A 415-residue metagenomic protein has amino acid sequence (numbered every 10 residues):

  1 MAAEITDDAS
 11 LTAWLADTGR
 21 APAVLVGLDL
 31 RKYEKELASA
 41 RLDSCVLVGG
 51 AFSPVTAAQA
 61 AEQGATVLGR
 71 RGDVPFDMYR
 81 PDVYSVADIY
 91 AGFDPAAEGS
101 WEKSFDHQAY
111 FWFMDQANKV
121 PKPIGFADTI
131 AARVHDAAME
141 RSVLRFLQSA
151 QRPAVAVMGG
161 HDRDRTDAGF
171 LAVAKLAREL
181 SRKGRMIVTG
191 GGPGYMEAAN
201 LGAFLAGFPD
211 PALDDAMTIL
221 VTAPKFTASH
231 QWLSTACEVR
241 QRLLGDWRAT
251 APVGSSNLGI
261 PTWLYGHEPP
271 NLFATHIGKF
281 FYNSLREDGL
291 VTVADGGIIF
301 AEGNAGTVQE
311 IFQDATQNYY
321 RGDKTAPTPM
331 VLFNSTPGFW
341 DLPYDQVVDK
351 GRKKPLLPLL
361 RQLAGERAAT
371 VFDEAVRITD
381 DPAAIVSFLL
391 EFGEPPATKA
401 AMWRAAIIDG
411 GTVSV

Functional and structural regions predicted by a protein language model:
A2-A132: N-terminal accessory interaction module
S10-L15, G19-S44, G50-A51, V67-G69 (+1 more regions): Acidic/glycine-enriched connector segments
F52-P54, D162-D164, V188-E197, G303-T307: Gly/Ser/Thr-rich loops at beta-strand to alpha-helix junctions that form or flank small-molecule/cofactor-binding
A60-V67, V173-L176, Q313-N318, V347-D349: Short, solvent-exposed amphipathic alpha-helical segments in soluble enzyme and RNA/protein-processing domains
Q108-K175: Glycine/serine-rich phosphate-binding loop and adjoining beta1-alpha1 elements at the start of nucleotide-handling
R152-V157, A168-A216: N-terminal active-site beta-alpha-beta segment that forms phosphate/nucleotide-binding and substrate-recognition loops
G184, P211-I219, G259, A301-E302 (+2 more regions): Short, acidic/small-residue loops that bind anionic groups at enzyme active sites
L290-T292, P327-V415: C-terminal functional extensions of proteins
